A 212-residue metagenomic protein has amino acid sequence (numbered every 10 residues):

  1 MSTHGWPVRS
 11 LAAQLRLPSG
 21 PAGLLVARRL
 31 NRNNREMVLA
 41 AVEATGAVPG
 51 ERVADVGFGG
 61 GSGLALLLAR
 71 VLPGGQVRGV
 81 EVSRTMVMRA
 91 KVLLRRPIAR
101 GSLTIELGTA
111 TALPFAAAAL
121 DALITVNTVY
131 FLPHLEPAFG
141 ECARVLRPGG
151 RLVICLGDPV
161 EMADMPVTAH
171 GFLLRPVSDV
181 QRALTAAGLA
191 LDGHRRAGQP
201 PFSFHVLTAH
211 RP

Functional and structural regions predicted by a protein language model:
R32-E51: Conserved alpha-helix/loop element of class I SAM-dependent methyltransferases that forms part of the SAM/SAH-binding
G50, P73-G74, L146-R151: Short glycine-dipeptide loop
R52-A112: Class I SAM-dependent methyltransferase SAM/SAH-binding core
T111-L123: A short acidic, Gly/Pro-enriched loop at the edge of an enzyme's catalytic core that lines a small-molecule cofactor
D121-L135: A short SAM/SAH-binding and catalytic strip from SAM-dependent methyltransferases
E136-P148: A short glycine-rich, Lys/Arg-flanked "PGG" loop and its adjoining helix->strand segment in the class I
R151-Q181: Conserved class I S-adenosyl-L-methionine
A197-P212: Core SAM-dependent methyltransferase catalytic element
